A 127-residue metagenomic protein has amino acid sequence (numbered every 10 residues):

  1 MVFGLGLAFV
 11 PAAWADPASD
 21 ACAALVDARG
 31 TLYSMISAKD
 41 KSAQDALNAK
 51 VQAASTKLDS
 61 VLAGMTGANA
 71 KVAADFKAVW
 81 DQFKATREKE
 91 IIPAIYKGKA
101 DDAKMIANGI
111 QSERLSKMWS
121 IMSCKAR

Functional and structural regions predicted by a protein language model:
M1-A8: Bacterial N-terminal signal peptides
G4, P17, I36, I92: Generic anion/oxyanion-binding catalytic loop in active/binding sites
P11-A28, G67-K77: Amphipathic alpha-helical segments and their boundaries
C22-R29, N48-S55, K77-W80, K84 (+2 more regions): Generic structural concept
A28, L32-G67: Alpha-helical segments in soluble extracytoplasmic regions
K41, A73, K84-W119, S123: Polar/charged, Q/E/K-enriched amphipathic alpha-helical segments with strong coiled-coil propensity that act as
Q52-G98: Mid-chain, structured segments of secreted extracytoplasmic proteins
